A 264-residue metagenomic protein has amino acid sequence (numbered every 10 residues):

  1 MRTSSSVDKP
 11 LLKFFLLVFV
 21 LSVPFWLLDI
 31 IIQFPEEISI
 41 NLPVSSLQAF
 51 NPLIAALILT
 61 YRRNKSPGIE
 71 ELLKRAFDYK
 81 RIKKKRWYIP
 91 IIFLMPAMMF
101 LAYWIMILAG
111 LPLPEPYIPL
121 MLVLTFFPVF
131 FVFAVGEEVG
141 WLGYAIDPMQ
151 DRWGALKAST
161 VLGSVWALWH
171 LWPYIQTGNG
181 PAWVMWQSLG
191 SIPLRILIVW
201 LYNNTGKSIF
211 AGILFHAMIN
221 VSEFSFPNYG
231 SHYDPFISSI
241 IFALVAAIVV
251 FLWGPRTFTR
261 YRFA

Functional and structural regions predicted by a protein language model:
R2-A134, Q187, F224-A264: Specific transmembrane helices
L11-F15, W87-Y88, Y144, A155-S159 (+1 more regions): Alpha-helical transmembrane segments and their helix-entry boundary regions
S22, M98-M99, F130, A155-L171: Small-polar-interrupted transmembrane alpha-helices in polytopic inner-membrane proteins
D78-K83, R152-T160, S164, A217-E223: Small-residue-rich segments of transmembrane alpha-helices in multi-pass membrane proteins, especially helix faces
L101, A145, L194-I198: Hydrophobic/aromatic residues in alpha-helical transmembrane segments
P119-T125, A145-P148, L168-N179, W200-T205: Short juxtamembrane and helix-loop transition motifs at transmembrane-helix boundaries in membrane proteins
G136-G163, N203-S208: Membrane-interface helix/loop boundary segments of multi-pass membrane proteins
W183-I241: Functionally important transmembrane alpha-helices
